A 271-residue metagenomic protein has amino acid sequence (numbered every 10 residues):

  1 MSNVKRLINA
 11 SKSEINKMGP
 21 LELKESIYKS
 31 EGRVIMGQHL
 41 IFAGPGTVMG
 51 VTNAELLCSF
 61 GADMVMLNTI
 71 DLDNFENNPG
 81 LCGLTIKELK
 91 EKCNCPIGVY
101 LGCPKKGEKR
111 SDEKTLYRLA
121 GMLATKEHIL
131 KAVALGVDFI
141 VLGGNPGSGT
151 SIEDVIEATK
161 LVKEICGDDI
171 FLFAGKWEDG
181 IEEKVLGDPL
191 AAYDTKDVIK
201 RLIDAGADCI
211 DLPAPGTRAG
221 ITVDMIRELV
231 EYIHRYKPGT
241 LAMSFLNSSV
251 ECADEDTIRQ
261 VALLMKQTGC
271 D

Functional and structural regions predicted by a protein language model:
S2-K29, I41: N-terminal basic/disordered segments at the start of proteins
S30, V34-E88, K92-L264, G269: Conserved mixed alpha/beta catalytic, RNA-binding, or beta-rich assembly cores of soluble enzyme, regulatory
